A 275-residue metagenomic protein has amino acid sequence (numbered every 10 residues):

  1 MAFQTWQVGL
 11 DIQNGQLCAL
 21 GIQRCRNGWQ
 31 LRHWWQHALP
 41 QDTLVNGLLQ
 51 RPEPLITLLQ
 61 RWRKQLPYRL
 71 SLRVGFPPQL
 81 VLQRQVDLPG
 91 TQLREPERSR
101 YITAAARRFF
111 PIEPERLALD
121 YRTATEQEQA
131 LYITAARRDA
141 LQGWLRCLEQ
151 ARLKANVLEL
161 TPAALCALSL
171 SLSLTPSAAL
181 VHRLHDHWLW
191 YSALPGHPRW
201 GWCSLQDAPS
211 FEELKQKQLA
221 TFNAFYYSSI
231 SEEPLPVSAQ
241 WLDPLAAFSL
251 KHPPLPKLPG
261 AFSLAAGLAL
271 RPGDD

Functional and structural regions predicted by a protein language model:
M1-D275: Hydrophobic/aromatic-enriched cytosolic interaction surfaces used to assemble or bind macromolecules
